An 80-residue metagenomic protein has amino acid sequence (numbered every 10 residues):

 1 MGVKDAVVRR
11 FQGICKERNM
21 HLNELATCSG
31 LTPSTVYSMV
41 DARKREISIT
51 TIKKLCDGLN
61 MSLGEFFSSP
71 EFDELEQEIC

Functional and structural regions predicted by a protein language model:
M1, G13, S38, F67-C80: Short, charged recognition helix plus adjacent turn of helix-turn-helix-like nucleic-acid-binding domains
M1-H21: A short, Lys/Arg-rich alpha-helix, primarily the initiator
Q12, N23, K53, G64: Residues within the helices of the helix-turn-helix
C15, A26, C56: The alpha-helix within a helix-turn-helix
N19-S38: Short alpha-helical DNA-recognition segment
T32, R43, P70-E74: The DNA-recognition helices of helix-turn-helix-type DNA-binding domains
R43-K54: Short, basic-rich loop-to-helix N-cap that marks the start of a DNA-contacting helix
